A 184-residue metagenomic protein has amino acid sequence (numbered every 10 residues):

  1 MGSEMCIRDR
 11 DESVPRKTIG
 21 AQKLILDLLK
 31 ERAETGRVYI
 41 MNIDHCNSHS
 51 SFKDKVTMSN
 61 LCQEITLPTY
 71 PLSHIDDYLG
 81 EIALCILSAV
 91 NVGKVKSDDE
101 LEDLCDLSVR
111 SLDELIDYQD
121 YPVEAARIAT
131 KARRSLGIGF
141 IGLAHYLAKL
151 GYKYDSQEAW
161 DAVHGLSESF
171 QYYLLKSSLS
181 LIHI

Functional and structural regions predicted by a protein language model:
M1-I7, I184: Short, small-residue-biased leader/transition segments that mark boundaries at the very start of proteins
R10-E12: Outer-membrane beta-barrel transmembrane strand signature
V14-K17, S97-L101, A129-R133, S156-S167: Alpha-helix N-cap/helix-initiation motif
V14-L24, L28-K30, T35-I40, L166-L181: Gly/Pro-rich turn-and-neighbor structural signature
D27, I86, G142-Y146, A162 (+1 more regions): A general alpha-helix detector
R32-T130, S135, F140-L147: Function-dense linear segments that define catalytic or interfacial modules in macromolecule-processing proteins
C105-R127, K153-L181: Internal maturation/activation junctions in enzymes
L150: An internal, amphipathic alpha-helical element
